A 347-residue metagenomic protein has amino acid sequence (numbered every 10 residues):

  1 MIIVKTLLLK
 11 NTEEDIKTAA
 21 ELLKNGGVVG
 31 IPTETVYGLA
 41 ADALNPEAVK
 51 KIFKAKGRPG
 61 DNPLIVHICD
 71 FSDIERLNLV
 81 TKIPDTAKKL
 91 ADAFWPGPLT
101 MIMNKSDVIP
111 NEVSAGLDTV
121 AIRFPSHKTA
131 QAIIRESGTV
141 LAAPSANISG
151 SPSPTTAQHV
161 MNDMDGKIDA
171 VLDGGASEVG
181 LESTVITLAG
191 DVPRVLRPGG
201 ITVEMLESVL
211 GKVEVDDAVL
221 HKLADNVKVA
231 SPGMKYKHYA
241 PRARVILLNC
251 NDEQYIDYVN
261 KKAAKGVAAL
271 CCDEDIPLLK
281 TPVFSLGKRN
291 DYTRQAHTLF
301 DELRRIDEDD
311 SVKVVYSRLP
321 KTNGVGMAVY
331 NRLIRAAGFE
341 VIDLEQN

Functional and structural regions predicted by a protein language model:
M1-N347: Active-site-adjacent structural elements in enzyme catalytic cores
